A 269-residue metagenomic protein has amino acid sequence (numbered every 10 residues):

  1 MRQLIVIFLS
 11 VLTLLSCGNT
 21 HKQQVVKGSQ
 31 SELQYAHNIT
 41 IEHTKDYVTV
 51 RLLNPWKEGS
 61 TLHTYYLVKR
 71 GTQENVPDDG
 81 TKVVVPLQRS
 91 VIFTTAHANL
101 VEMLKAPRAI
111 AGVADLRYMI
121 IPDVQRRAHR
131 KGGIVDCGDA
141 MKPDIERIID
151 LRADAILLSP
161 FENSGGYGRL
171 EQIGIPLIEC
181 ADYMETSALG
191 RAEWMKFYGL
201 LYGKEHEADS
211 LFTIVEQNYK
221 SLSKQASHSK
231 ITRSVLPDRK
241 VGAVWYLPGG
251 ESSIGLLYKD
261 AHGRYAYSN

Functional and structural regions predicted by a protein language model:
M1-Q23: Bacterial Sec-dependent N-terminal signal peptides
C17-A98, E207-L236: Bacterial Sec-exported substrate-binding components of ABC uptake systems
R51, W56-I149, A155-P160: A short, structured surface patch at a secondary-structure boundary
V101-K105, Y167-L170, P248-G250: Short, solvent-exposed loop/turn and secondary-structure capping segments
A106, I173-G174, A261: Short, structured coil segments at secondary-structure junctions
G133, R152-V244, S268: Extracytoplasmic substrate-binding proteins
Y246-N269: Alpha-helical, coiled-coil/dimerization segments enriched in small aliphatic residues
